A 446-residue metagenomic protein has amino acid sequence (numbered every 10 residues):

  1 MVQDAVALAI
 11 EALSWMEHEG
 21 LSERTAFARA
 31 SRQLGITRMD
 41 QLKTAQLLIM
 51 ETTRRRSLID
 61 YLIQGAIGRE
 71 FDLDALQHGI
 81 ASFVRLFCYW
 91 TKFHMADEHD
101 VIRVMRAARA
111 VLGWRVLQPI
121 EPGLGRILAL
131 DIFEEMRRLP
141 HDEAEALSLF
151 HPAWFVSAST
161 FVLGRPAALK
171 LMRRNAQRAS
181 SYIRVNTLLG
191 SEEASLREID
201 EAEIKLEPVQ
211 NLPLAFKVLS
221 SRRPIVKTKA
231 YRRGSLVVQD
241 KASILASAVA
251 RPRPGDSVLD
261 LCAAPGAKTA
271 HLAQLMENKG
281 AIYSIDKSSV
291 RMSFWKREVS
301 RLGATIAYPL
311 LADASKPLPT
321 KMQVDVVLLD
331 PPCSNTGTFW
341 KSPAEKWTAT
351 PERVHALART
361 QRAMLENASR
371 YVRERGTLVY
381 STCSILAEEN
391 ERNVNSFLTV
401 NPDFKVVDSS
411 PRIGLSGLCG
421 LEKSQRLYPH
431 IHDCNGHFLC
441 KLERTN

Functional and structural regions predicted by a protein language model:
M1-N446: S-adenosylmethionine
